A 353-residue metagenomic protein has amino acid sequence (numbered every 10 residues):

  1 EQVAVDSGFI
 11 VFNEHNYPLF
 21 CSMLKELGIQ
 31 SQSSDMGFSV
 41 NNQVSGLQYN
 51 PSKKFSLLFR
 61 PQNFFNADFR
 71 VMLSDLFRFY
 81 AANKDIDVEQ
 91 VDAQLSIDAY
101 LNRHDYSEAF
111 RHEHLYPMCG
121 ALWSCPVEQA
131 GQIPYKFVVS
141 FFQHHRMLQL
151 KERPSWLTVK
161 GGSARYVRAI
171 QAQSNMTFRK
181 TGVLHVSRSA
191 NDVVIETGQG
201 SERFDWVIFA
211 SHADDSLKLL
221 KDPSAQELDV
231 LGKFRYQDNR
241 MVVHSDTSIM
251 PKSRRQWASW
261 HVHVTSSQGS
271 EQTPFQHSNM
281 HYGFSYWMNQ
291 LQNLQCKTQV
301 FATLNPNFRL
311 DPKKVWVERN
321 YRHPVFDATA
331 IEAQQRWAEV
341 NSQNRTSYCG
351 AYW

Functional and structural regions predicted by a protein language model:
Q2-F9, Q149-R153, Y348: Glycine-/proline-rich flexible loop or hinge segments
V3-D6, N13-S140: Mobile amphipathic helical/loop "lid" adjacent to a hydrophobic cofactor/ligand pocket
V5, V193-T197, S347: Generic recognition of long tandem-repeat/solenoid scaffolds
L24, L101, C119, I170 (+5 more regions): A residue-level signal for conserved active-site and pocket-lining positions in enzyme catalytic cores
V139-G198, E202: Helical element adjacent to the flavin cofactor pocket in flavoenzyme catalytic cores
F178-R179, F209, Y348: A structural signal for the hydrophobic beta-strands that form the central parallel beta-sheet of Rossmann-like
G182-H323: Mid-domain catalytic core of redox enzymes that form a hydrophobic substrate pocket/lid adjacent to a catalytic redox
F308-W353: C-terminal catalytic lobe of FAD-dependent flavoproteins
